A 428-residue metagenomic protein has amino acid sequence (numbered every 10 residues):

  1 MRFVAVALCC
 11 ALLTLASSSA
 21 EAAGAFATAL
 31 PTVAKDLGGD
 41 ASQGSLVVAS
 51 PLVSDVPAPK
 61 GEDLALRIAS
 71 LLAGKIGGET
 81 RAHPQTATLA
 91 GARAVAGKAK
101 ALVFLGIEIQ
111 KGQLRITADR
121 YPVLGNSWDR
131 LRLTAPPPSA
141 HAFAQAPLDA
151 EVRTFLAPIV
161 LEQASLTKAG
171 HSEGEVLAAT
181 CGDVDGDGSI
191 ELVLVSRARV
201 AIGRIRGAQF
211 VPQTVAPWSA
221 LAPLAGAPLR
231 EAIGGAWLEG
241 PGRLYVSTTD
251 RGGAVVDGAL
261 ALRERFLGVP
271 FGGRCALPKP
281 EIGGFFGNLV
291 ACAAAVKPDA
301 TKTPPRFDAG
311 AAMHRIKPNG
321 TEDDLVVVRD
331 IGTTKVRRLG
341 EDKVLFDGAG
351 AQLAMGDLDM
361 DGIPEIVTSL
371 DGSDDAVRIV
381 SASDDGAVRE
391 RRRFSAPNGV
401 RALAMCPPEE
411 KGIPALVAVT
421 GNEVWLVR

Functional and structural regions predicted by a protein language model:
V6-A16: Bacterial N-terminal signal peptides
E21-L66, E173: A structural "domain/chain start" motif
G44-A90, G182, S196: N-terminal segment of the mature soluble domain
A92-E151: Amphipathic beta-strand/beta-sheet edge segments enriched in Tyr/Trp
R153-L177: A short helix->beta-strand "capping" segment at the edge of beta-propeller domains
L177-D185, I190, E231-L244, R274-A276 (+5 more regions): Beta-propeller blade termini
I190-V195, G234-V255, A261, L267-C292 (+3 more regions): Short beta-strand elements that form the blades of beta-propeller/WD-repeat-like and other beta-sheet-rich scaffold
G207-V215, G252-P270, F286-F307, G332-D347 (+2 more regions): Surface-exposed loop/turn elements that mediate protein-protein interactions on large endomembrane-trafficking
